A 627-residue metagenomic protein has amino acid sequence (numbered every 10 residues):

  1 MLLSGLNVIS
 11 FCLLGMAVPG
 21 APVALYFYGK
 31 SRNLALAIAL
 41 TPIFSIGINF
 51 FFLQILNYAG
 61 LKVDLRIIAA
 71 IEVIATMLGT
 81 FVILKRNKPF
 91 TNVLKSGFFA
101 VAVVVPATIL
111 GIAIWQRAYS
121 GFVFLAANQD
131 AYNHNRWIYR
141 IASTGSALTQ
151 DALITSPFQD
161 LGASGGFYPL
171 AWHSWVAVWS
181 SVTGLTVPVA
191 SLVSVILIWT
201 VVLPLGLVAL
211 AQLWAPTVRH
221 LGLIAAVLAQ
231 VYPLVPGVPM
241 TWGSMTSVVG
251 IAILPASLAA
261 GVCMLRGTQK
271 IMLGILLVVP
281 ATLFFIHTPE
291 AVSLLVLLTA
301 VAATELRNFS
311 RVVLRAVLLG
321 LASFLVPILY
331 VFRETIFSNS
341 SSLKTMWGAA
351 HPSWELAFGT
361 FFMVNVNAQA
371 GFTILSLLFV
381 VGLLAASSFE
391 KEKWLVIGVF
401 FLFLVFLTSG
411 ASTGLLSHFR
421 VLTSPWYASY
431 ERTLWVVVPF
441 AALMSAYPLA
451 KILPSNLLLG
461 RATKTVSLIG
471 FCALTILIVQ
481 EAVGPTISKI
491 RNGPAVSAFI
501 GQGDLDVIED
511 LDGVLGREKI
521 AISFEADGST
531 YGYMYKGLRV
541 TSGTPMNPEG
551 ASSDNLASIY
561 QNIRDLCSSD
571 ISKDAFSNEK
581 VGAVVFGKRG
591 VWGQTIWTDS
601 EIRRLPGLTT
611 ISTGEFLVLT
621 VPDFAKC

Functional and structural regions predicted by a protein language model:
M1-S96: Membrane-embedded, hydrophobic transmembrane alpha-helices
L2, P19, I46-Q54, L110-Y119 (+6 more regions): Membrane-interface helix-loop junctions at the exits of transmembrane helices
L6-N7, Y58-I67, G121-Q129, G184 (+5 more regions): Membrane-helix boundary/interfacial segments in multi-pass membrane proteins
F11-A17, K391, F471-C627: Extracytoplasmic
V18, A302-A303, A322-L325, T373-G398 (+1 more regions): Hydrophobic, aromatic-rich transmembrane alpha-helices and their immediate juxtamembrane boundary segments
N92-G97, V218-H220, G267-Q269, L306-V317 (+2 more regions): Membrane-interface helix-loop-helix junctions at transmembrane boundaries of multi-pass membrane enzymes, predominantly
T108-A252, R491-A498: Active-site lumenal/periplasmic loops and adjacent helix-entry segments of GT-C-fold, multi-pass membrane
S293-L321: Perimembrane helix-loop-helix junctions
